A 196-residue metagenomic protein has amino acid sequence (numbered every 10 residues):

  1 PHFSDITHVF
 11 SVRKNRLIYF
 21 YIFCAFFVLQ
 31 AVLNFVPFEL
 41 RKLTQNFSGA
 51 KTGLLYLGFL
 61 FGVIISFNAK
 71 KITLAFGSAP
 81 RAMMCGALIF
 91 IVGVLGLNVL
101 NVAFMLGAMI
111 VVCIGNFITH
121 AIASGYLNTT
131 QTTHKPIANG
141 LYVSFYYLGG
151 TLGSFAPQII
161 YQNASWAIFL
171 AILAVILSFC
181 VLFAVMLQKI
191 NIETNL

Functional and structural regions predicted by a protein language model:
P1-F20: Juxtamembrane intracellular "pre-TM" segments in multi-pass secondary transporters
K14-L60, I64: Extracytoplasmic gate region of multi-pass secondary transporters
L60-I65, L95, T151-L152: Hydrophobic/small/kink-forming positions within alpha-helical transmembrane segments of polytopic membrane proteins
I64-S78, Y161: Helix-to-loop junctions at the C-terminal end of transmembrane segments in multipass secondary transporters
A79-A123: C-terminal transmembrane helical hairpin of 12-TM major facilitator-type secondary transporters
F117, N128-W166: A late C-terminal transmembrane helix in Major Facilitator Superfamily
A171-L196: Multi-pass alpha-helical transporter architecture, strongest for 12-TM Major Facilitator/SLC carriers used
